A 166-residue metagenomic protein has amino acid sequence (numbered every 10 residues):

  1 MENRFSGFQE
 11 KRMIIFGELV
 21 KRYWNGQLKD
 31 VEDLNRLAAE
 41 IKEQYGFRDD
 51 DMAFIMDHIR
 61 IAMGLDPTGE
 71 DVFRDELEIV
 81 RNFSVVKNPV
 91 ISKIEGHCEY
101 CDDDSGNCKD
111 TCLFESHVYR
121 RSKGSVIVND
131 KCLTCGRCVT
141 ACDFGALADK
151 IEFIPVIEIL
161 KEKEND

Functional and structural regions predicted by a protein language model:
M1-T111, E115: Ferredoxin-type iron-sulfur electron-transfer modules and their immediate structural context
N3, N165-D166: Short hydrophobic beta-strand segments
D102-G124, R137-F153: Iron-sulfur cluster-binding cysteine motifs and their immediate structural context in ferredoxin-like electron-transfer
S122-C132: Short linker/helix segments within small regulatory modules
T134-C135, D166: Glycine-rich, often proline-containing surface loops adjacent to acidic residues and nearby aromatics that form
V156-N165: Glycine-rich phosphate/diphosphate-binding loops that line cofactor/substrate pockets in enzymes
